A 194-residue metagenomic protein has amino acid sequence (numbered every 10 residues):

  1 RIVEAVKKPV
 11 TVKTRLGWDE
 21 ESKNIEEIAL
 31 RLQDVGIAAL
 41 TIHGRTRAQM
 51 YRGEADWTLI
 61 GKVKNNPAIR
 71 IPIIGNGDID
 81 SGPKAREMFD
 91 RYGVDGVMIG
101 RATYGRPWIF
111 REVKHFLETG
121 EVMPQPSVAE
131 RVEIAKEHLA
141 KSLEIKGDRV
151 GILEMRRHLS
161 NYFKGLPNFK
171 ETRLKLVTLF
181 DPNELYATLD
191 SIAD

Functional and structural regions predicted by a protein language model:
R1-D194: Flavin-dependent oxidoreductase catalytic cores
